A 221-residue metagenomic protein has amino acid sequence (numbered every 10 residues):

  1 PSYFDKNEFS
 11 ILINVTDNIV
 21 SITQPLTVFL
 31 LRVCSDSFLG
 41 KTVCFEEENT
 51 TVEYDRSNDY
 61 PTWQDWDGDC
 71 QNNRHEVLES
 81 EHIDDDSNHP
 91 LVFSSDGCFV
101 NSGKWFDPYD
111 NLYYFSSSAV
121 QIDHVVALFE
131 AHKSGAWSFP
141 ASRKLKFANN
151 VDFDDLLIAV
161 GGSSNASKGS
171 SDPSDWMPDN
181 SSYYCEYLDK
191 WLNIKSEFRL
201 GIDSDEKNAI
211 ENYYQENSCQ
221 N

Functional and structural regions predicted by a protein language model:
P1-K6: Extracellular/luminal low-complexity segments enriched in Ser/Thr/Pro
N7-I11: Exposed beta-strand face motif in extracellular beta-rich ectodomains
V20-R32: C-terminal edge beta-strand
Q24, E76, A131-S134: Active-site-proximal flexible loops/turns
R32-Q71, H75-S80, S204-N208, N212-N221: N-terminal module-boundary/linker segments of secreted carbohydrate-active enzymes
T50, R56-S116: Glycine/proline-rich, flexible active-site/cofactor-binding loop segments that harbor closely spaced acidic
W105-N221: Domain-level detector of nuclease and nuclease-like folds in predominantly extracellular/periplasmic contexts
